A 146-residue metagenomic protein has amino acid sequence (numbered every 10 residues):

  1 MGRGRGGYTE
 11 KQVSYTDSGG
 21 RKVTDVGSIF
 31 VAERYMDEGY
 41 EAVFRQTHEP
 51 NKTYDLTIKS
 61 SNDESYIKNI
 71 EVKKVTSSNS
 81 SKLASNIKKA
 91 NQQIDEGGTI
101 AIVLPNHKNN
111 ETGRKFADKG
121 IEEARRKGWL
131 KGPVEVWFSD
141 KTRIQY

Functional and structural regions predicted by a protein language model:
M1-Y146: Catalytic toxin/effector domains delivered as secreted proteins or via bacterial secretion systems
